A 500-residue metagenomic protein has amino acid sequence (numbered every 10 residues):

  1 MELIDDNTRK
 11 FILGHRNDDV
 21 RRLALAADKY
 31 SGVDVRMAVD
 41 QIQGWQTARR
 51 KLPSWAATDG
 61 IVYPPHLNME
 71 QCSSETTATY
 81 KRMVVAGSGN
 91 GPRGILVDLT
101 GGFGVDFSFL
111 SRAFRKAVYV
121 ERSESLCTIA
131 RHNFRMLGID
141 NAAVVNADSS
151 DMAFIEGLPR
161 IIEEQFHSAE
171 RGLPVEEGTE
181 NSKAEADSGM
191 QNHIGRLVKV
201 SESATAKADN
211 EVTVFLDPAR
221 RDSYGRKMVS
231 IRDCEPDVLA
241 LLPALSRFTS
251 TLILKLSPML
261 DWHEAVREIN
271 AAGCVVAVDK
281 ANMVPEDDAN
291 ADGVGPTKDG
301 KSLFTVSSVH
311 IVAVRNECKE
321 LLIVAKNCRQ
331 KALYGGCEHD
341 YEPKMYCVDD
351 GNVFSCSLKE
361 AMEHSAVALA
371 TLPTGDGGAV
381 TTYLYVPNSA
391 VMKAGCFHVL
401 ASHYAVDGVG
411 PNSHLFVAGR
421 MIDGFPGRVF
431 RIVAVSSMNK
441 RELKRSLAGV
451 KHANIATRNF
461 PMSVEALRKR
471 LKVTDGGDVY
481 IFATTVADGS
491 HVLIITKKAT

Functional and structural regions predicted by a protein language model:
M1-T500: SAM-dependent transferase fold signal centered on methyltransferase-like domains, encompassing both Class I
